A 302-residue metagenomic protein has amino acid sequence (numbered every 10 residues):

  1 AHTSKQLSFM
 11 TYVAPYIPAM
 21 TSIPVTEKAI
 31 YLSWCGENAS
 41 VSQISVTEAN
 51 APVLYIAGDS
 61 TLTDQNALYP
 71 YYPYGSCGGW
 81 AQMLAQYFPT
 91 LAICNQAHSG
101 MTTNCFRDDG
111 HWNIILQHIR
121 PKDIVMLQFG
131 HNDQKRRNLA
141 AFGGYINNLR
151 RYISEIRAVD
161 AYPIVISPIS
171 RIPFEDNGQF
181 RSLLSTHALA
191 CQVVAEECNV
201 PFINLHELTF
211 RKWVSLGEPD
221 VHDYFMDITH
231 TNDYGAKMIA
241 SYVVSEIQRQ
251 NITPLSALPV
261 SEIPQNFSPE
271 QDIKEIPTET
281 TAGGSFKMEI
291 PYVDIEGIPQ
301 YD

Functional and structural regions predicted by a protein language model:
H2-T21: Extracellular carbohydrate recognition and processing domains and analogous Trp-centered ligand-binding platforms
Y31-A97, N113-I124, D302: Serine-esterase "nucleophile elbow" of acetyl-processing enzymes
V53-T63, A92-A97, D123-F129, A161-S167 (+3 more regions): Structural recognition of the beta-strand scaffold that forms the well-ordered cores of secreted hydrolase catalytic
S60-D64, H98-N104, H131-R136, Y162 (+4 more regions): Solvent-exposed loop/turn segments at secondary-structure junctions within structured extracellular/periplasmic domains
Y71-G79, F106-D109, L139-N147, G178-T186 (+1 more regions): Soluble non-cytosolic domains of exported or imported proteins
F106-N147, R171: Oxyanion-hole/transition-state-stabilizing segment in secreted/luminal serine hydrolases and related acyltransferases
I114, G144-A158, T186-V193: Alpha-helical scaffolding segments of alpha/beta enzyme cores, especially the outer helices of TIM-barrel or partial
R171-Y301: Catalytic His-Asp segment of secreted/periplasmic serine-dependent ester chemistry enzymes
